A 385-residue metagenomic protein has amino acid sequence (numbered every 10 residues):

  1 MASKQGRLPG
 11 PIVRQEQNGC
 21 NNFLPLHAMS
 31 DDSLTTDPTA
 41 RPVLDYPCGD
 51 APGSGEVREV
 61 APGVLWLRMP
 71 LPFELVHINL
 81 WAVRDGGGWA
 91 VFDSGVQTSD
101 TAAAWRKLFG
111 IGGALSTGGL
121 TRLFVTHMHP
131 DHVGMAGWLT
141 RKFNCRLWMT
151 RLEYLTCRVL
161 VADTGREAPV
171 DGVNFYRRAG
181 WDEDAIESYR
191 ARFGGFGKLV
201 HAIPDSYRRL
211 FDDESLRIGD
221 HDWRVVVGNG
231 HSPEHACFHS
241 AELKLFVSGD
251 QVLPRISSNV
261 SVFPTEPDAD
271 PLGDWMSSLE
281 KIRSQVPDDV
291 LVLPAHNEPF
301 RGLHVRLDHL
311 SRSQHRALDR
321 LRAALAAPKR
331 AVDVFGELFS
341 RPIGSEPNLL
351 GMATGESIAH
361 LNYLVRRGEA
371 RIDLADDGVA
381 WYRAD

Functional and structural regions predicted by a protein language model:
M1-G10: Extreme N-terminal basic, low-complexity initiation segments that serve as generic localization/processing leaders
N21, S30-Y46, R320-D385: C-terminal regulatory/interaction regions
S54-G118, C145, F238-P254: Conserved beta-strand hairpin/beta-sheet module of binuclear metal-dependent hydrolase folds, prominently
G63, V83, D93, H127 (+8 more regions): Divalent metal-coordination and catalytic microenvironments
W89-S99, F196-Y207, S215-R217, H221-L318 (+1 more regions): Metallo-beta-lactamase
Q97-A103, G110-R217, K244: Active-site HxH/HxHxD metal-binding segment of metal-dependent hydrolases
F124-H132, N229-H231, H235, H296 (+1 more regions): Histidine-centered divalent metal-coordination motifs
